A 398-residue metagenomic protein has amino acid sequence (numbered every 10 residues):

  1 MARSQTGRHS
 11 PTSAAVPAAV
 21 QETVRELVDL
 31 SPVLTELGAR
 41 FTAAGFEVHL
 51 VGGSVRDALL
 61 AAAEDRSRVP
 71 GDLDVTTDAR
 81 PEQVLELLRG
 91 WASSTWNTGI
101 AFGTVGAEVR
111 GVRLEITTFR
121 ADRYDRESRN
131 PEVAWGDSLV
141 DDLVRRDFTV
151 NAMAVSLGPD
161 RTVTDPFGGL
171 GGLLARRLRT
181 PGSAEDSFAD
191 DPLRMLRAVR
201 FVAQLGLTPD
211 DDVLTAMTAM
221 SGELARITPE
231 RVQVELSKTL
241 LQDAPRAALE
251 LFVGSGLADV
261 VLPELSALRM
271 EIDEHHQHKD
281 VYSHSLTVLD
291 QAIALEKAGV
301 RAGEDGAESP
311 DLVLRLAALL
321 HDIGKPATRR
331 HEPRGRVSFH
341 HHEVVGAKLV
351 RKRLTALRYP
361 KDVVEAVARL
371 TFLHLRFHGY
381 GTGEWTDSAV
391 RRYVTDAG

Functional and structural regions predicted by a protein language model:
M1-G398: Catalytic cores of the polymerase beta-like nucleotidyltransferase superfamily and closely associated nucleotide
